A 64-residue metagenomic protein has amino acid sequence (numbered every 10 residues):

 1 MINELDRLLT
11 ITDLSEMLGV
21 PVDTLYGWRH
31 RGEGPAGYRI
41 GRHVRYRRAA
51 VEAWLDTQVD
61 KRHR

Functional and structural regions predicted by a protein language model:
M1-G27: Polyanion-binding surface elements
H30-R31, D56: Residue-level detection of the helix-turn-helix DNA-binding "recognition helix"
R31-Y38: Short, solvent-exposed alpha-helical "recognition" segments
Y38-V44: Short Lys/Arg-enriched helix C-cap and helix-to-coil transition segments that create basic nucleic-acid-contact patches
A49-R64: A short, Lys/Arg-enriched interface patch at domain edges and termini
